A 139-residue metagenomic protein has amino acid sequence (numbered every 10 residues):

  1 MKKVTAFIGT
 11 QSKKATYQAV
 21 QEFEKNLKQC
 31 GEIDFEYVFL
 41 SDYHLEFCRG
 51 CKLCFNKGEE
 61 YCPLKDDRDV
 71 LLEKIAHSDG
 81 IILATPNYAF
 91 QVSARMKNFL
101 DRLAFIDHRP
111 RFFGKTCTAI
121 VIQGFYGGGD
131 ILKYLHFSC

Functional and structural regions predicted by a protein language model:
M1-I106: N-terminal beta1-alpha1-beta2 submodule of the flavodoxin-like/Rossmannoid cofactor-binding fold
E32, P110-F113: Short helix-terminating capping/connector loops at secondary-structure junctions
F112-C139: Short, glycine-/small-residue-rich phosphate/pyrophosphate-handling segment
